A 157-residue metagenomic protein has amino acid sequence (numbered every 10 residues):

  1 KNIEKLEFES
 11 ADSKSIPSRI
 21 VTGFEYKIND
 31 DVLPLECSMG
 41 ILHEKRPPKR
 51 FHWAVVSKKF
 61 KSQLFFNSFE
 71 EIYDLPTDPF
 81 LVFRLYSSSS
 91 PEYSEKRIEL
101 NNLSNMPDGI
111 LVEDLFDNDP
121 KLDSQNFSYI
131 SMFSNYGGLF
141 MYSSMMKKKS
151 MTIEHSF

Functional and structural regions predicted by a protein language model:
K1-F157: Gly/Pro-rich, tryptophan- and cysteine-flecked surface segments typical of secreted/extracellular proteins
